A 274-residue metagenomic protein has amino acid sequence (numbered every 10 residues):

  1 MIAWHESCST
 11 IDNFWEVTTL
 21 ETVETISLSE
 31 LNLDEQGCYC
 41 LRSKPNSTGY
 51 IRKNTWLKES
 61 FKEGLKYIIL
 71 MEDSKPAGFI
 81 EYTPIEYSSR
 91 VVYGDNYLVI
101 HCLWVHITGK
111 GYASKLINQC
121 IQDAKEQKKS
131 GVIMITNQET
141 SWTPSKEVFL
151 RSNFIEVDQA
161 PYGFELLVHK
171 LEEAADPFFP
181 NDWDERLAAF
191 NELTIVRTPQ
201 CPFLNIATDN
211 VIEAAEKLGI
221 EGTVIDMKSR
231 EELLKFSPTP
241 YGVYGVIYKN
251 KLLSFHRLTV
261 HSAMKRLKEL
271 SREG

Functional and structural regions predicted by a protein language model:
F14-E63, Y67, M71-E72, C201-F203 (+1 more regions): Short amphipathic alpha-helix that is part of the acyltransferase structural core
I69, K75-E86, V99, W104: Conserved beta-strand in the GNAT
H101-K110, Q138: A short, internal acetyl-CoA/4′-phosphopantetheine-binding micro-motif in the GNAT/acyltransferase core
K110-K125: Conserved acetyl-CoA-binding loop-helix of GNAT-fold acetyltransferases
A124-Q138: Conserved GNAT acetyl-CoA-binding A-motif
I135-T136, N153-L167: Conserved catalytic-core motifs of GNAT/GCN5-like acyltransferases
W183-K217: Local sequence-structure signature of Cys/Sec-based thiol-disulfide redox active-site neighborhoods
K251-G274: Non-catalytic, surface beta->alpha helical segment in thiol-disulfide oxidoreductase systems
